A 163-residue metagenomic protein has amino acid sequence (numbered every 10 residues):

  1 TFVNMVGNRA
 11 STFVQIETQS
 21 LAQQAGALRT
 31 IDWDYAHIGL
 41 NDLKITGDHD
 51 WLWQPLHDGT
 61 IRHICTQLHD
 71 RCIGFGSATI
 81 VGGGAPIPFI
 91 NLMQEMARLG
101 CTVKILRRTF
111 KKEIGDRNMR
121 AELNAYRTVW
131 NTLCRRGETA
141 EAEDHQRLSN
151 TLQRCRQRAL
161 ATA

Functional and structural regions predicted by a protein language model:
T1-A163: Expand to "…catalyze enediolate/carbanion chemistry for C-C bond making/breaking, isomerization, decarboxylation
